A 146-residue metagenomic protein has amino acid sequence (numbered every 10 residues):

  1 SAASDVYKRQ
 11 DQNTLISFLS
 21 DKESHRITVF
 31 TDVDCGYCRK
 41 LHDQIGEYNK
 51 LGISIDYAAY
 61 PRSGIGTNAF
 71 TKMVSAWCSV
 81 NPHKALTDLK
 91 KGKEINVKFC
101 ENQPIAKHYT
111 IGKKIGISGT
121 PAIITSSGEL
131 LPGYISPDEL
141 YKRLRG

Functional and structural regions predicted by a protein language model:
S1, G64-Y141: Thiol/selenol-based redox catalytic cores and closely related redox-interacting motifs
A2-Y7: Short, small-residue-biased leader/transition segments that mark boundaries at the very start of proteins
L19-G36, I55: Short active-site neighborhood of thiol/selenol oxidoreductases, capturing the structured segment around
H25, E47-C78: Structural microenvironment flanking redox-active thiols in thiol-disulfide oxidoreductases
C35-L41, I123: The canonical Cys-X-X-Cys-His
R39-N49: Typically the conserved alpha-helix immediately C-terminal to a functionally engaged Cys/Sec in thioredoxin-like
R145-G146: Short, solvent-exposed mixed-charge patches
